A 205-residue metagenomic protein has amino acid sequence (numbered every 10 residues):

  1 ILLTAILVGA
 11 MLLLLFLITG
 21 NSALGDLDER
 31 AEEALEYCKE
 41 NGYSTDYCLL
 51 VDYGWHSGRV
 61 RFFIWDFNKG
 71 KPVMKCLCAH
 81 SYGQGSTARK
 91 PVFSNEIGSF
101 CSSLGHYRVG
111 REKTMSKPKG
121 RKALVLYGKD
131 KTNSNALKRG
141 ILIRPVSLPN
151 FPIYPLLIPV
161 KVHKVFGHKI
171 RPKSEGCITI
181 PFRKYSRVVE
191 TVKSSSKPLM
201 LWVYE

Functional and structural regions predicted by a protein language model:
I1-G9: N-terminal Sec-pathway targeting helices
A10-I18: Hydrophobic alpha-helical membrane-insertion segments, chiefly the h-region of N-terminal signal peptides
G20-G176, F182-E205: Cell wall/extracellular polymer interaction/catalysis modules
